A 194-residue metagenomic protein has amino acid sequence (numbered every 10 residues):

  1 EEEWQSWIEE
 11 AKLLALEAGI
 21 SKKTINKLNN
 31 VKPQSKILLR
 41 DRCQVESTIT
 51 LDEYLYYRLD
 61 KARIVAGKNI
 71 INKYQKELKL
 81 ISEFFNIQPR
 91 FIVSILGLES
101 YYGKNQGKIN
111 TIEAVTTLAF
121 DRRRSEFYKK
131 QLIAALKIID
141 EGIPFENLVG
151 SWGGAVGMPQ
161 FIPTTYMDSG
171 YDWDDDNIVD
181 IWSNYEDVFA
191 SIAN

Functional and structural regions predicted by a protein language model:
E2-K22, N26: Mature N-terminal segment immediately following signal peptide/propeptide cleavage in secreted/periplasmic
I20-N194: Catalytic glycan-binding domains that act on GlcNAc-containing polysaccharides
